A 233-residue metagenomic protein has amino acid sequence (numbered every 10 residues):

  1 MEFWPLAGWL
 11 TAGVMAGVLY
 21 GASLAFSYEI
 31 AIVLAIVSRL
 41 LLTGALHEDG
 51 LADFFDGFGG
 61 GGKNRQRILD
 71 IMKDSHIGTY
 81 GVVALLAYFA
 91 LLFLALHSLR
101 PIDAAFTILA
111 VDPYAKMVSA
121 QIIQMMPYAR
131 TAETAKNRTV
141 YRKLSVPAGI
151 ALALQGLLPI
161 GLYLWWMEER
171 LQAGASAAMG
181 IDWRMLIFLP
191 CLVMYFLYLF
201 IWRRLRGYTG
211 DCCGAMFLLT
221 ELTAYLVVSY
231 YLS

Functional and structural regions predicted by a protein language model:
M1-G44, G60-R67, D74-S233: Hydrophobic alpha-helical transmembrane segments
G44-G50: Replace "His-x-His-based motif
